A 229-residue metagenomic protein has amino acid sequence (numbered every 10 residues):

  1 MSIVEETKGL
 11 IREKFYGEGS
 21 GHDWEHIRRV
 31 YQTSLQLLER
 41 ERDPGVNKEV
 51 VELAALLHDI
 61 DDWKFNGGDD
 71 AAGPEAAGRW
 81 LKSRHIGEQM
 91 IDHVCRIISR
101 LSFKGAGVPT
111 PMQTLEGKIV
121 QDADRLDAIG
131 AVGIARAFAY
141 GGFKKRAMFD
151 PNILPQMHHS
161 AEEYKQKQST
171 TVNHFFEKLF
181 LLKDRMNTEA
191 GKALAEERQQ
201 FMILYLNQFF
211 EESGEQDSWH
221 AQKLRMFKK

Functional and structural regions predicted by a protein language model:
M1-R12: Short alpha-helical hairpin
F15-R28, Q32-D43, L57, P109-K229: Divalent metal-dependent phosphate-bond-processing catalytic cores, especially two-metal-ion Mg2+/Mn2+ enzymes that act
V30, D70-S83: An active-site-proximal "capping" alpha-helix that borders the catalytic cofactor pocket
V46-N66, G73, C95-K104: His-Asp-centered metal-binding catalytic motifs of divalent-metal-dependent phosphohydrolases/nucleases
H85-Q121: Hydrophobic, well-structured mid-protein blocks that either form specific transmembrane helices
